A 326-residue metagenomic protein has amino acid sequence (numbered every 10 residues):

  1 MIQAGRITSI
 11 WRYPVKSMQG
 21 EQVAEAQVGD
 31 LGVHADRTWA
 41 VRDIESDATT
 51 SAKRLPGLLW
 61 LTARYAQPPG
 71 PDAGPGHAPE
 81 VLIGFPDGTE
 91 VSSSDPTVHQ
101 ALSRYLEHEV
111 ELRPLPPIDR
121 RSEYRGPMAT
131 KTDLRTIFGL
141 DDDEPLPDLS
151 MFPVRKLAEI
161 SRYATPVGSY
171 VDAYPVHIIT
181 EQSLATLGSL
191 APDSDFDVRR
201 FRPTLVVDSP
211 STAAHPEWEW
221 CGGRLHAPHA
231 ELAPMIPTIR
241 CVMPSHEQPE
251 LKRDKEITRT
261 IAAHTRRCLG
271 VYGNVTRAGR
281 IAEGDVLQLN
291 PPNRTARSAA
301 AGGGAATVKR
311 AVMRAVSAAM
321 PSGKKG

Functional and structural regions predicted by a protein language model:
M1-G326: Metal-cofactor-dependent catalytic cores
